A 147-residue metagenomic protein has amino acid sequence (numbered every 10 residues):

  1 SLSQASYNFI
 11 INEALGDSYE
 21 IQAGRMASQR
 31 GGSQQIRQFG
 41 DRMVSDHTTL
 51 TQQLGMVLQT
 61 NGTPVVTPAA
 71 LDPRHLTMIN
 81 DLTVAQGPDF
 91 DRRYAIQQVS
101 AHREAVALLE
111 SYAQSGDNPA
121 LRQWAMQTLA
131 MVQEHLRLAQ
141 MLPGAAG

Functional and structural regions predicted by a protein language model:
S1-G147: His/Met- and acidic-residue-enriched segments that coordinate or traffic transition-metal cofactors and support
